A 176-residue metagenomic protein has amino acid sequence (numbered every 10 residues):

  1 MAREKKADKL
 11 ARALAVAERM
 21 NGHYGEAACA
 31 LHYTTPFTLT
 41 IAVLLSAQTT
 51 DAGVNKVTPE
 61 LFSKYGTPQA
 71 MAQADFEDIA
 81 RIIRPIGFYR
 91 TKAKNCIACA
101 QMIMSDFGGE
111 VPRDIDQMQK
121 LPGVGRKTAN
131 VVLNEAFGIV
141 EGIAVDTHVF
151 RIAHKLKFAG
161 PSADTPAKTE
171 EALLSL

Functional and structural regions predicted by a protein language model:
A2-L176: Catalytic cores of DNA base-excision repair glycosylases
